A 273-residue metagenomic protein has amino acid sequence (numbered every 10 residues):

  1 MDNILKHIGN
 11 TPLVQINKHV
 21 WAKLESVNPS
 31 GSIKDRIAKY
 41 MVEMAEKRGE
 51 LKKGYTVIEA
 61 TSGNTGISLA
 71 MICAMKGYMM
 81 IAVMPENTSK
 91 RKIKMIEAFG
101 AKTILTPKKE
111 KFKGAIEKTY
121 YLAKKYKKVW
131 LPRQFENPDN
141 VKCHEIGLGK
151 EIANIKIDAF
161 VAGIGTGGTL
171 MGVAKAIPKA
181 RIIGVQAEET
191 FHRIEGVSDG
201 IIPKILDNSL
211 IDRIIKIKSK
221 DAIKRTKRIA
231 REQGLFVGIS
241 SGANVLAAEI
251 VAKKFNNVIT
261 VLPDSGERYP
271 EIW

Functional and structural regions predicted by a protein language model:
M1-W273: PLP-dependent amino-acid enzyme catalytic core
